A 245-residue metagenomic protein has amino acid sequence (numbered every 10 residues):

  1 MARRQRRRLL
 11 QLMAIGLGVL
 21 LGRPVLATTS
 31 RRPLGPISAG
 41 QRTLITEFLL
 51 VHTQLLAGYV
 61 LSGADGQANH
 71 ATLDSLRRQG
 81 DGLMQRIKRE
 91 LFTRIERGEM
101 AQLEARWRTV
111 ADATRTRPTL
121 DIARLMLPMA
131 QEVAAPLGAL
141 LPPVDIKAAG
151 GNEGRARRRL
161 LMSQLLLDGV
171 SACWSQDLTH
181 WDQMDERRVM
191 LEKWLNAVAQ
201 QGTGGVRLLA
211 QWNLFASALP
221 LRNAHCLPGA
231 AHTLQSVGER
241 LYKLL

Functional and structural regions predicted by a protein language model:
A2, R8-A27: N-terminal export signals
R6-R7, M162: Generic secondary-structure microfeatures
G22, G63, G98, R115-R117 (+3 more regions): Short, flexible coil/linker elements and helix-boundary hinge sites characteristic of intrinsically disordered
V25-E47, Q67-D74, R94-R97, L120-R124 (+4 more regions): Short, solvent-exposed segments of well-ordered alpha helices
G35-A68, A149-D177, Q235-K243: N-terminal extracytoplasmic segments of bacterial inner-membrane proteins
H70-E132, M190-L244: Heptad-repeat alpha-helical coiled-coil/4-helix-bundle sensor or tether segments in soluble regions
P118-V206: Extended amphipathic alpha-helical interaction segments
